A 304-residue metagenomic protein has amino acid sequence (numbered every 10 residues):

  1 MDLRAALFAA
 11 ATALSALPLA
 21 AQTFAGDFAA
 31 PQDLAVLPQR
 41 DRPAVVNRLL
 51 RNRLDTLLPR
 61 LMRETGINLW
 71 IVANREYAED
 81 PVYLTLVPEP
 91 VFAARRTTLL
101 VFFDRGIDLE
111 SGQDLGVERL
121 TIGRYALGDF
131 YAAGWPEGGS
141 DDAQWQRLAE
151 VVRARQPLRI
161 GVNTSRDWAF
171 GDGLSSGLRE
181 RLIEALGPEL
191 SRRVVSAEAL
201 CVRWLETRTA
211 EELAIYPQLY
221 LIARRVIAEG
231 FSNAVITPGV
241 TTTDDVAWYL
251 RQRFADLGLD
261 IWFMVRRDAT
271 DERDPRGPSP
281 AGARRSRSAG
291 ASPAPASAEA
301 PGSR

Functional and structural regions predicted by a protein language model:
M1-A5: Positively charged n-region of N-terminal signal peptides that target proteins for export
A6-P18: Bacterial N-terminal signal peptides
A21-I236, V240-A255, L259: A composition/biophysics-driven feature that prefers long, compositionally simple stretches
R53, E272-P280: Short alpha-helix capping/helix-loop boundary micro-motifs
S165-D167, D268, A291: Active-site beta-loop-alpha junctions enriched in small/polar residues
E189-V195, V226, D260-F263, S279-R304: Short, acidic (Asp/Glu-rich) active-site segment that either coordinates a divalent metal cofactor
D256-D271: Short, basic/aromatic beta-hairpin or loop at an interaction surface
